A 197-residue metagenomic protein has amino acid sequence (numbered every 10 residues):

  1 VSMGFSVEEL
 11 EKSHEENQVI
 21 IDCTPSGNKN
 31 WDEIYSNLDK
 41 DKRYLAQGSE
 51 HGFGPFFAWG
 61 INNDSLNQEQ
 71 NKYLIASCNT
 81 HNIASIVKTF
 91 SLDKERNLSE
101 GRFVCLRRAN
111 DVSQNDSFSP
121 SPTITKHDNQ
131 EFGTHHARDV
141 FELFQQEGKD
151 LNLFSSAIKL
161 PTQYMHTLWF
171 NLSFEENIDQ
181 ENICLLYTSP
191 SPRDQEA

Functional and structural regions predicted by a protein language model:
V1-S113: N-terminal Rossmann-like NAD(P) cofactor-binding subdomain of oxidoreductases, focused on the glycine-rich
K88-L186: Active-site-lining helix/loop region of Rossmann-like oxidoreductase modules
Y187-D194: Conserved small/polar residues in nucleotide/adenosyl-binding loops
A197: Nucleotide/phosphate-binding catalytic cleft detector across ATP-hydrolyzing and phosphate-transferring enzymes
